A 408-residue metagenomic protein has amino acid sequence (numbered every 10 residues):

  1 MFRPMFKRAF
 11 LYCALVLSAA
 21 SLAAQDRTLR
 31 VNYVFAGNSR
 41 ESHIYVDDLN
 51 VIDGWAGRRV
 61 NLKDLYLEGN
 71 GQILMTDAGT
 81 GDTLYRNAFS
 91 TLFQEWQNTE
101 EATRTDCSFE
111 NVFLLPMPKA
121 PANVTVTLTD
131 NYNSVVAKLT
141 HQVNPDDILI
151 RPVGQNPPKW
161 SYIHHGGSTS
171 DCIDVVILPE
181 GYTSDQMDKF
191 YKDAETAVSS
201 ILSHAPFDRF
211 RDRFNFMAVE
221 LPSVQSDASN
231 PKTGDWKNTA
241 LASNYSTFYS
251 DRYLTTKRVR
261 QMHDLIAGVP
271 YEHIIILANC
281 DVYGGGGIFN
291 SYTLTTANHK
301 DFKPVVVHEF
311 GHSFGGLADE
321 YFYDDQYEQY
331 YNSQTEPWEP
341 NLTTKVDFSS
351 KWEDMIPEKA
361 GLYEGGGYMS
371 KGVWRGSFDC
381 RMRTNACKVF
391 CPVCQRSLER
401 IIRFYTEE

Functional and structural regions predicted by a protein language model:
M1-R27: Bacterial Sec-dependent N-terminal signal peptides
D26-F35, S39-E41, Y321-E408: Replace "(M1/M4/M9/M12/WLM)" with "(e.g., M1/M4/M8/M9/M12/M26/WLM)" and add "not limited to" to clarify scope
D26-I148: Beta-strand-enriched, solvent-exposed domains that form extended recognition/catalytic surfaces
L149-A205, A218-A228, T247: Fold-level signature of zinc-dependent metallopeptidase catalytic domains
G181-S184, P222-S226, C280-G284, K300-F302 (+2 more regions): Solvent-exposed loop/turn segments at secondary-structure junctions within structured extracellular/periplasmic domains
K189, G286-V307: Short pre-active-site segment immediately N-terminal to the catalytic Zn-binding motif
R213-F289: Active-site-proximal segments of metallohydrolase catalytic domains
K303-E320: Active-site recognition of the HExxH zinc-binding catalytic motif
